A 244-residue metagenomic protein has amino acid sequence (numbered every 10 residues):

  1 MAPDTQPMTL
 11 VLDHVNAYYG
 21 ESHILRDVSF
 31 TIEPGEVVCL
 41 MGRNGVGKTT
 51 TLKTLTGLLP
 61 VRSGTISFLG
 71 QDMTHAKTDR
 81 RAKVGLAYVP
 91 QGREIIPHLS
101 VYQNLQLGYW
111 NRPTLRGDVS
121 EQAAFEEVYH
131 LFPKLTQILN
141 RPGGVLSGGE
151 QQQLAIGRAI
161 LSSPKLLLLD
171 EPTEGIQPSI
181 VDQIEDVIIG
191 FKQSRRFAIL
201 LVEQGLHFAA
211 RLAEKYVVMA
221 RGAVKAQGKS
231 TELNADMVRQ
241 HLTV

Functional and structural regions predicted by a protein language model:
G20, V101-S120, F132-P133, G228: ABC-type ATPase nucleotide-binding domains, specifically the catalytic core motifs of the NBD
M41-R43: The feature captures the beta-strand-to-loop junction immediately N-terminal to the Walker
T56: Helix-to-loop junction immediately C-terminal to a conserved catalytic motif
G64-Q71, V84, S120-F125, R141 (+1 more regions): Conserved ABC transporter NBD signature motif
P142-L146, E150: Conserved ABC ATPase signature
A159-I160: ABC ATPase C-loop
D182-R196: Helical segment within the ABC ATPase nucleotide-binding domain
